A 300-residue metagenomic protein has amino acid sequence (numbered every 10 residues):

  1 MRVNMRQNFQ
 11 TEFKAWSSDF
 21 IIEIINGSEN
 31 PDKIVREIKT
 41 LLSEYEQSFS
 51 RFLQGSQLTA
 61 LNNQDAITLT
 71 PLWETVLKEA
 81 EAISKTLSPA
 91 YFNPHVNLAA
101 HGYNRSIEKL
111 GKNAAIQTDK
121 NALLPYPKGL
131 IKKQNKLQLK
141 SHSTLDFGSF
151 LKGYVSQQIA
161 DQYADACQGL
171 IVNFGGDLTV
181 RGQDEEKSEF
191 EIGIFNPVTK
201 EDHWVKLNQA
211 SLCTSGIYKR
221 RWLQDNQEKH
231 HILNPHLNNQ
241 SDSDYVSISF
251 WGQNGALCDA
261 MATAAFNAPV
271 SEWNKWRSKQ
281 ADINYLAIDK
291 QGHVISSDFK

Functional and structural regions predicted by a protein language model:
M1-K300: Mature catalytic core of soluble alpha/beta enzymes
